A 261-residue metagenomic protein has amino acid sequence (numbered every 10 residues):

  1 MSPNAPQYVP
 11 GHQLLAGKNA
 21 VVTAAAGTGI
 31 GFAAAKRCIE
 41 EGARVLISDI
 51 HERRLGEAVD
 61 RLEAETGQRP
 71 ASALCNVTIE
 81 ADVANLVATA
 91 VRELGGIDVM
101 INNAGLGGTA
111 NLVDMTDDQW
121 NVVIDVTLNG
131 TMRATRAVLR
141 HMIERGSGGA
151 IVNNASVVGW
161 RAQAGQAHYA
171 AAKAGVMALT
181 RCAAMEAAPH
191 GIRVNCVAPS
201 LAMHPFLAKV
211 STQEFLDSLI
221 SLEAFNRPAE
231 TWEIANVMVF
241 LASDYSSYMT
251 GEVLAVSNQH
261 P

Functional and structural regions predicted by a protein language model:
S2-P10, G29, R161, L222 (+2 more regions): Short C-terminal tail/terminal secondary-structure segment of NAD(P)H-dependent dehydrogenase/reductase domains
Y8, H12-L46: Canonical Rossmann dinucleotide-binding motif of NAD(H)/NADP(H)-dependent dehydrogenases/reductases, specifically
L94, M132, R227-V256: C-terminal substrate-recognition "lid" of short-chain dehydrogenase/reductases
N111-L112, T116-I124, L207, F215 (+1 more regions): Substrate-binding pocket helix/loop in short-chain dehydrogenase/reductase
T135, A172, T180: Active-site helix of classical SDR
R140, M185-P189, S247: Alpha-helical segment proximal to the catalytic Tyr-Lys
S156: Residue(s) in the substrate-gating loop at a strand-loop-helix junction that position the organic substrate next
